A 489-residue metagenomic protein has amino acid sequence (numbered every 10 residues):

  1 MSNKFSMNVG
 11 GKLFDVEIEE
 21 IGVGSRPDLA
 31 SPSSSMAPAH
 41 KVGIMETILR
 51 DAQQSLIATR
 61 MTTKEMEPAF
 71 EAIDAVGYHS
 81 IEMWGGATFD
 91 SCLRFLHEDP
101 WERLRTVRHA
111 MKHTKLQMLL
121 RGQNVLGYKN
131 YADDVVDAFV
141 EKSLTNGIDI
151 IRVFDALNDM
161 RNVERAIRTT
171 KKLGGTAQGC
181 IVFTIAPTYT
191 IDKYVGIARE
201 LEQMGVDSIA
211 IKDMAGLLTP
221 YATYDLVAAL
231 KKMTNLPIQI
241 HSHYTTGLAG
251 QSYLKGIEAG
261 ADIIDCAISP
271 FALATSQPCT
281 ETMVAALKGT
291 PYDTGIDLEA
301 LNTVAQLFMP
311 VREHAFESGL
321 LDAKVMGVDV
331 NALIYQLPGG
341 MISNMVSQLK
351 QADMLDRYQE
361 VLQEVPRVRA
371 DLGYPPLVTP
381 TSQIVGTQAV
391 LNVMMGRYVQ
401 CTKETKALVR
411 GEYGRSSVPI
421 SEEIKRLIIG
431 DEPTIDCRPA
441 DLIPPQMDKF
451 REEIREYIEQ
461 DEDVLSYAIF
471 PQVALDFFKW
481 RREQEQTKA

Functional and structural regions predicted by a protein language model:
M1-P27: Short, low-complexity, charged amphipathic interaction modules
N8, P68, A72-C92, D322-A332 (+1 more regions): Terminal or standalone catalytic/regulatory effector modules within metabolic enzymes and repeat proteins
D28-V135: N-terminal capping/small domains of soluble enzymes
I44, A52, I73, V153 (+4 more regions): Conserved, mostly hydrophobic/aromatic
G85-E202, I209, G216-P220: Active-site beta->alpha loop and helix N-cap motifs at the rims of alpha/beta catalytic domains
V153, D213, A259-S276: Glycine-rich phosphate-binding active-site loops on the catalytic face of alpha/beta enzymes
Y189-L201, T246-D262: Catalytic cores of alpha/beta
A272-T294: C-terminal helical cap(s) of enzyme catalytic domains, especially alpha/beta-barrels
